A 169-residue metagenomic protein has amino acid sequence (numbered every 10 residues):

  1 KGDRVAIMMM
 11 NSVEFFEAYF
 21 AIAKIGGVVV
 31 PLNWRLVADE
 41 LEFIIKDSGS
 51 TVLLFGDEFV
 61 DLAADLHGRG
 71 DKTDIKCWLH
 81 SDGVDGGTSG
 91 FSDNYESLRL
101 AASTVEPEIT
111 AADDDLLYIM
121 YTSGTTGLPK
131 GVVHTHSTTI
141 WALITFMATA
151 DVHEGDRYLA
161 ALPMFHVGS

Functional and structural regions predicted by a protein language model:
K1, K24-L98: Structural core segment of the AMP-binding/adenylate-forming
V5, I22, L53, L116 (+3 more regions): Conserved S/T- and glycine-rich ATP-binding loop of Class I adenylate-forming
I7, A150-S169: Conserved AMP-binding loop of ANL adenylate-forming enzymes
V13-L32, L41-E42, I144-A148, V167-S169: Hydrophobic alpha-helical segments in the ANL/AMP-binding
G56, D113, V167-G168: A short, basic/aromatic alpha-helical/loop segment that forms part of the nucleotidyl-sugar donor-binding site
L100-Y121, L128, D151-R157: Conserved pre-ATP/AMP-binding loop-to-beta segment of ANL
L117-W141: Conserved AMP-binding A3 loop
